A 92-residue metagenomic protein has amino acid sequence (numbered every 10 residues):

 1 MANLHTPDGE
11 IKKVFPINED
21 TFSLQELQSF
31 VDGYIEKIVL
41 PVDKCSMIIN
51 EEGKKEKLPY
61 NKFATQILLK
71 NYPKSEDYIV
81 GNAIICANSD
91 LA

Functional and structural regions predicted by a protein language model:
M1-A92: Domain-length accessory/inserted modules outside core catalytic folds
